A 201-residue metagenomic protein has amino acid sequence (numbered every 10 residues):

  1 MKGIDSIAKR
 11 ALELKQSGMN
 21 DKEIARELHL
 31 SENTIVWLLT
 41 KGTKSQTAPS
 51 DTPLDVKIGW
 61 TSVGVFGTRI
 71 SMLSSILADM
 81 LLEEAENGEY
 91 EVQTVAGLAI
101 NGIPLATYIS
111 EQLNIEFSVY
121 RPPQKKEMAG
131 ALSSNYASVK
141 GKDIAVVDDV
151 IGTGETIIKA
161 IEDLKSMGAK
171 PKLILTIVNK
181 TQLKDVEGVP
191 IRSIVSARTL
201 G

Functional and structural regions predicted by a protein language model:
M1-V147, G152-G201: PRPP-associated nucleotide enzymes
